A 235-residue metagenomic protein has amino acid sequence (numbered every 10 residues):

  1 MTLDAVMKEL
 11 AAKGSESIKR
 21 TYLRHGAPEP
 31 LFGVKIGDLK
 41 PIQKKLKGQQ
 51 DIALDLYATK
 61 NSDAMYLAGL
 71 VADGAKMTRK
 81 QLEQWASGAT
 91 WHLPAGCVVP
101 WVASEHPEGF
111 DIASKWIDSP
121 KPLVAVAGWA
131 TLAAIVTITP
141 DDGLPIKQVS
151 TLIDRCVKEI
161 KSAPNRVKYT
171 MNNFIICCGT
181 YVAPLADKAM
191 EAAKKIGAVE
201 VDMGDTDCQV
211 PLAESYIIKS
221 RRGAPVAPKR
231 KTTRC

Functional and structural regions predicted by a protein language model:
M1-C235: Alpha-helical scaffold domains
